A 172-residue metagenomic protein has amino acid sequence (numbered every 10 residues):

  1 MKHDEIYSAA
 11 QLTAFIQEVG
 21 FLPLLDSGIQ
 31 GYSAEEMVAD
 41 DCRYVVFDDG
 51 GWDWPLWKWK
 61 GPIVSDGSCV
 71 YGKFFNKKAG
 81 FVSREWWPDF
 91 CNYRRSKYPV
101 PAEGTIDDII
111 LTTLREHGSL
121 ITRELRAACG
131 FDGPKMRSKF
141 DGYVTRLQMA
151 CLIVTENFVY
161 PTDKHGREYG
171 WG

Functional and structural regions predicted by a protein language model:
M1-G172: Long, low-complexity intrinsically disordered regions
